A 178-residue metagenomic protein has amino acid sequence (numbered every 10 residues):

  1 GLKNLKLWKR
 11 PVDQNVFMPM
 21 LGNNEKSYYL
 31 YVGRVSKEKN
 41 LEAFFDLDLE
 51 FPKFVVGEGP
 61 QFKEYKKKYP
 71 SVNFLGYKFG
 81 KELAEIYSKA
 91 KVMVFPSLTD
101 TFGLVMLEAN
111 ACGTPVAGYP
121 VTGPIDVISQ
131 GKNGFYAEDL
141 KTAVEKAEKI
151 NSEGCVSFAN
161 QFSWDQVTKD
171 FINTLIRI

Functional and structural regions predicted by a protein language model:
G1-P19: Donor nucleotide-sugar binding/catalytic pocket of nucleotide-sugar-dependent glycosyltransferases
V12, L21-V56: Conserved donor-binding/catalytic core segment of Leloir-type glycosyltransferases
K63-K81: Nucleotide-activated donor-binding/catalytic signature segment of Leloir-type glycosyltransferases, i.e., the conserved
K78, E85-A90, F171: Short alpha-helical donor nucleotide-sugar binding micro-motif in glycosyltransferases
L98: Aromatic "clamp/platform" in nucleotide-sugar-dependent glycosyltransferases that forms part of the donor/acceptor
M106, P115-G118: Short hydrophobic beta-strand element within catalytic cores of glycosyltransferases and related nucleotide-activated
E148-R177: A charged, aromatic-enriched C-terminal amphipathic alpha-helix characteristic of glycosyltransferases across folds
